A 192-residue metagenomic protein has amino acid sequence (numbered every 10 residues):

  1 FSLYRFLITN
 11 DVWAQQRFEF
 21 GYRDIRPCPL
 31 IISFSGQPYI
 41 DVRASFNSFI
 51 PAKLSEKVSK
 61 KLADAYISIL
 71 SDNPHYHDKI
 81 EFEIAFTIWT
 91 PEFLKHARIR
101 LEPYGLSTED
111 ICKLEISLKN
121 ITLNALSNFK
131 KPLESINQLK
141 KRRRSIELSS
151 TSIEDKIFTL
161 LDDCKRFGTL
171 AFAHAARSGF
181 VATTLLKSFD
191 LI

Functional and structural regions predicted by a protein language model:
F1-K187, I192: Conserved divalent-metal-coordinating catalytic cores that perform phosphate/pyrophosphate/nucleotidyl transfer
